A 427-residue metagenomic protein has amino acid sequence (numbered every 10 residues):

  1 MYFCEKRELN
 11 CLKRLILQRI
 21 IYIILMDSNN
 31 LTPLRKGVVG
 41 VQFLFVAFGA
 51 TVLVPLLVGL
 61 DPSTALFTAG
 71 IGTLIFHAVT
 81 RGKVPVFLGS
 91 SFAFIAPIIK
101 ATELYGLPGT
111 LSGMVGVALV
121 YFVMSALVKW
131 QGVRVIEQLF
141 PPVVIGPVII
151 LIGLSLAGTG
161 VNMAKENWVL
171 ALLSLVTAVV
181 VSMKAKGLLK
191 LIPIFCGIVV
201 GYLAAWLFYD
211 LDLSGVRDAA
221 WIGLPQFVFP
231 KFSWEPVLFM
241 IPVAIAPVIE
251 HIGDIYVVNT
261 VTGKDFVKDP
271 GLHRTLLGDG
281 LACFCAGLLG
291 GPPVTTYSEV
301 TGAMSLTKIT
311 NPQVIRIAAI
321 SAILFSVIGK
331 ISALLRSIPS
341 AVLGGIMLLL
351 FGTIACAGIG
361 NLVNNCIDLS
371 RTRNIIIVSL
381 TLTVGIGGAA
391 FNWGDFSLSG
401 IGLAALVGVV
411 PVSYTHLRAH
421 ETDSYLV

Functional and structural regions predicted by a protein language model:
L25-D27, L31-L34, G59-H77, K83 (+1 more regions): Membrane-embedded helical hairpins/re-entrant loop segments and their flanking transmembrane helices within multi-pass
M26, N30, V38, T177-V181 (+3 more regions): Hydrophobic transmembrane alpha-helices of multi-pass solute/ion transporters
L34-A171, V327-K330, S337, A341 (+2 more regions): Early transmembrane hairpin of solute transport permeases
G37-A47, L170-S174, I192-P193, L224-I255 (+1 more regions): Hydrophobic, membrane-embedded alpha-helices of multi-pass small-molecule transporters
A69-F76, A118-S125, P147-T159, A171-K184 (+7 more regions): Hydrophobic core segments of alpha-helical transmembrane domains in multi-pass membrane transport and ion-translocation
N167-L172, K190-F195, S337-L348, S370-I377 (+1 more regions): Loop-to-transmembrane alpha-helix initiation sites
A333, S337, A355-S370: Alpha-helical transmembrane segments
T415-T422: Conserved small/polar residues in nucleotide/adenosyl-binding loops
